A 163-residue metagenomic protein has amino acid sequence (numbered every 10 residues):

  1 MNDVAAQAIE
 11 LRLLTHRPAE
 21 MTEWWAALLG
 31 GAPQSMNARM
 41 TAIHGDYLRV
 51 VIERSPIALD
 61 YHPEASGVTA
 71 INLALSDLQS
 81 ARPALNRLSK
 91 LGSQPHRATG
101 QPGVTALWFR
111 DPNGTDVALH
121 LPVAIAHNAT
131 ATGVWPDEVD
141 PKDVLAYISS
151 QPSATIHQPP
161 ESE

Functional and structural regions predicted by a protein language model:
M1-D3, N86-E163: Vicinal oxygen chelate
N2-A5, R12-S55: Core segments of cupin and vicinal oxygen chelate
Q7-H16, H44, D60-R87, L91 (+2 more regions): Vicinal oxygen chelate
E20, I52, S80-R82, N128: Intrinsically disordered, low-complexity acidic/polar segments
L29-Q34, S76, H96-G100: Short linear motifs in intrinsically disordered
V51, A58-H62, A124-N128: A short local loop/turn or secondary-structure capping micro-motif enriched for an aromatic residue
V51-E53, N72, H120: Residues in well-ordered beta-strands of folded domains
